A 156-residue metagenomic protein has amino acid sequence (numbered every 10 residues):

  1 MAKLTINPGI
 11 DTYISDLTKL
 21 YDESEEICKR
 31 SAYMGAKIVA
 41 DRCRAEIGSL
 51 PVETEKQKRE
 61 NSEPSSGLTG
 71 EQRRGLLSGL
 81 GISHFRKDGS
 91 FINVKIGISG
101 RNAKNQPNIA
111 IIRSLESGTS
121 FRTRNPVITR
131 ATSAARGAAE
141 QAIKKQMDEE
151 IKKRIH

Functional and structural regions predicted by a protein language model:
M1-K95, S99-H156: Short, Lys/Arg-rich flexible segments
